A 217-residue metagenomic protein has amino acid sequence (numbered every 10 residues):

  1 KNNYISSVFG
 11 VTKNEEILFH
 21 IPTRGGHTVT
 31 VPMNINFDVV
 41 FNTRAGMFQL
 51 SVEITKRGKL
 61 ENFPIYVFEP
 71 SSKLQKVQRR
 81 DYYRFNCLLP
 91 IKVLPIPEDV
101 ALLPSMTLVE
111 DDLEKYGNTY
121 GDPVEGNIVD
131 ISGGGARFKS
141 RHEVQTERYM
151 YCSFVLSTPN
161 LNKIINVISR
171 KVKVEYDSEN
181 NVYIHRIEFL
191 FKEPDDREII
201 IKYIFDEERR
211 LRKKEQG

Functional and structural regions predicted by a protein language model:
K1-G217: Structured alpha-helical
